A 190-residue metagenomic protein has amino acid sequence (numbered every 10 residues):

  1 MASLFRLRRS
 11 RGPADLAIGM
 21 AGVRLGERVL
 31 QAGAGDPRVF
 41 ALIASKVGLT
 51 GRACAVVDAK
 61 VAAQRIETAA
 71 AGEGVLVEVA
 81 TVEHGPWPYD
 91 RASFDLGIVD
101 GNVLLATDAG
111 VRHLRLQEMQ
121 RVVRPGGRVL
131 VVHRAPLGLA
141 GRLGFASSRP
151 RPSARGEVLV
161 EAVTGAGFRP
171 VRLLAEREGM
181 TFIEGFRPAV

Functional and structural regions predicted by a protein language model:
L7-E27, L42: Conserved alpha-helix/loop element of class I SAM-dependent methyltransferases that forms part of the SAM/SAH-binding
R24, H84-G97: A short acidic, Gly/Pro-enriched loop at the edge of an enzyme's catalytic core that lines a small-molecule cofactor
R28-L30, G35-P86: Class I SAM-dependent methyltransferase SAM/SAH-binding core
A44-S45, V111-R128: A short glycine-rich, Lys/Arg-flanked "PGG" loop and its adjoining helix->strand segment in the class I
D95-V111: A short SAM/SAH-binding and catalytic strip from SAM-dependent methyltransferases
R128-S153: Conserved class I S-adenosyl-L-methionine
R151-G167: Short alpha-helix
A166-V190: Core SAM-dependent methyltransferase catalytic element
